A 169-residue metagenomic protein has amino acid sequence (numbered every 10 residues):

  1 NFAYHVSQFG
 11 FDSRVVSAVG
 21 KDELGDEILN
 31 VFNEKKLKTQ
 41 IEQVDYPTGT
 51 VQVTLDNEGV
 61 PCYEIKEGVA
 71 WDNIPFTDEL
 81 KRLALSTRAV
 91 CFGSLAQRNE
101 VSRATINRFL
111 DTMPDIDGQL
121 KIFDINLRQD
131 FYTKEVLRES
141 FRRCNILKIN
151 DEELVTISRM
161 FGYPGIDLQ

Functional and structural regions predicted by a protein language model:
N1-K38, V51, D56: Glycine-rich phosphate/adenosyl-contacting loop at the front of the ribokinase-like
S17-G20, D45, Q129: Structured beta->alpha junctions
D22, Y46, D151-E152: Alpha-helix N-cap/helix-start capping motif
G25-D26, T50-V51, T133, R159-M160: Short Asp/Glu-rich motifs
V31-E42, N57-Q169: Ribokinase/PfkB-type carbohydrate-kinase core domain
E42-G49: Gly/Ser-rich phosphate-binding catalytic loop and adjacent alpha/beta segment that cradle a phosphoryl group at enzyme
